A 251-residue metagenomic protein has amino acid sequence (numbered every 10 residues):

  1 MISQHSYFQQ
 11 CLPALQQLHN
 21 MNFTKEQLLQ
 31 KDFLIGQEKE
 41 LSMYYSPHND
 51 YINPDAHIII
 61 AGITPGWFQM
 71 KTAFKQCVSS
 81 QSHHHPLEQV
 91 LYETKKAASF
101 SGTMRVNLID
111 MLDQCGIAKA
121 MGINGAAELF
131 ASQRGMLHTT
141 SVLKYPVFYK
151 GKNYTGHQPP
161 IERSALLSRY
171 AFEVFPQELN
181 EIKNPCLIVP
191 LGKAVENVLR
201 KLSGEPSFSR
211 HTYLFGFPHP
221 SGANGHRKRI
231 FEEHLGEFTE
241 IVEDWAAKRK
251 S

Functional and structural regions predicted by a protein language model:
I2-L187, A194-R200, A223-H226, E233-K248: A polyanion-binding, active-site-adjacent surface
G192-P218: Active-site-adjacent alpha-helix immediately C-terminal to a catalytic or transition-state-stabilizing loop
